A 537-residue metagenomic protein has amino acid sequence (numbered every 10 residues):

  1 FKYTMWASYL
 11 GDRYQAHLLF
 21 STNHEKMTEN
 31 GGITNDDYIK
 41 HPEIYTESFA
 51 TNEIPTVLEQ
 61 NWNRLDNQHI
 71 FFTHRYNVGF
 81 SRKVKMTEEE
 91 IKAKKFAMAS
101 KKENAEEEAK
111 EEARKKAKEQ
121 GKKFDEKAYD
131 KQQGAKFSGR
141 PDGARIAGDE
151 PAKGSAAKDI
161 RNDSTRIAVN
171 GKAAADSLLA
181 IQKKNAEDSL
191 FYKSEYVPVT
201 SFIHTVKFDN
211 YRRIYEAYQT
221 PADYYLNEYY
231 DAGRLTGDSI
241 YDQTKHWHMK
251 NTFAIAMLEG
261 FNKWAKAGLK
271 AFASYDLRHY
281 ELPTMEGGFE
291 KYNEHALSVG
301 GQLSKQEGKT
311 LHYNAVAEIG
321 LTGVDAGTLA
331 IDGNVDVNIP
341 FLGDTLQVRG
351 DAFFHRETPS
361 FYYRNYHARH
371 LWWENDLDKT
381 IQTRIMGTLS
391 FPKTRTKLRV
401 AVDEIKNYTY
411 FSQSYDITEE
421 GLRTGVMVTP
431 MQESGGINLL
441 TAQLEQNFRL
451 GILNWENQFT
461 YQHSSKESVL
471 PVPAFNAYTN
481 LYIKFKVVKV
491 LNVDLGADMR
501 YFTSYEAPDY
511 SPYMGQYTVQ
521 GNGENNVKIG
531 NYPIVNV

Functional and structural regions predicted by a protein language model:
F1-K26: Transmembrane beta-barrel wall of Gram-negative outer-membrane proteins
H17-F20, H24-I33, H41-S48, I339 (+3 more regions): Outer-membrane beta-barrel translocator/pore domains, especially the C-terminal barrels of Gram-negative outer-membrane
S21-H24, T28-N77: Acidic/polar loop-and-plug regions of large Gram-negative outer-membrane beta-barrel proteins
T56-K123, K131, E150-S155, D163-S164 (+1 more regions): Exposed, low-structure sequence patches enriched in small/polar residues
P141-R145, A217: N-terminal alpha-helical interaction modules that lie
